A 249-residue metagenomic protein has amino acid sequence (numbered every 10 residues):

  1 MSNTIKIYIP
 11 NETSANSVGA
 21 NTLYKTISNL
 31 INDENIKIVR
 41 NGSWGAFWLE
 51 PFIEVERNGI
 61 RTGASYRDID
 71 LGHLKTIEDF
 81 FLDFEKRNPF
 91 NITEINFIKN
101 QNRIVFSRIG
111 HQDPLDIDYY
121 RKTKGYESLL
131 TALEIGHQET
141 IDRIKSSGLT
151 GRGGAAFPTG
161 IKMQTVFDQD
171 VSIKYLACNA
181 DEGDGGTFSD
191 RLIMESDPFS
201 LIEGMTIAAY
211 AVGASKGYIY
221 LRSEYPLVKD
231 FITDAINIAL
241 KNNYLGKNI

Functional and structural regions predicted by a protein language model:
M1-I249: Feature of Fe-S/electron-transfer and energy-metabolism proteins that preferentially highlights extended coupling
